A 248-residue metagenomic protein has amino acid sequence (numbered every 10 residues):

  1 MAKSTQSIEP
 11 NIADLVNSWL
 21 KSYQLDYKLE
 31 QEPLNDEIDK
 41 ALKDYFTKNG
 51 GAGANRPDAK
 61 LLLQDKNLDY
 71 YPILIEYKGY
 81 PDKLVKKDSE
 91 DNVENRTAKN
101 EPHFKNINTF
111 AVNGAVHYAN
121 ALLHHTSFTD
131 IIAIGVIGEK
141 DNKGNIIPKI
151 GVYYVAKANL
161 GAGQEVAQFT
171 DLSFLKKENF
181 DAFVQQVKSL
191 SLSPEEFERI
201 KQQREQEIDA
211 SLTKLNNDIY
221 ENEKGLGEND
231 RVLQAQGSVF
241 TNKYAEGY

Functional and structural regions predicted by a protein language model:
M1-I132, I137-G151, N159-L160: A short, conserved, highly charged catalytic patch centered on acidic carboxylates
Q6, Q24, Q31, Q64 (+6 more regions): Residue-identity detector for glutamine
S7-I8, K176, G227: Alpha-helix initiation/capping motif
D44-D65, A162-I200: Long, acidic, intrinsically disordered low-complexity segments
N179-Y248: Non-catalytic nucleic-acid substrate-recognition regions in nucleic-acid-modifying enzymes
